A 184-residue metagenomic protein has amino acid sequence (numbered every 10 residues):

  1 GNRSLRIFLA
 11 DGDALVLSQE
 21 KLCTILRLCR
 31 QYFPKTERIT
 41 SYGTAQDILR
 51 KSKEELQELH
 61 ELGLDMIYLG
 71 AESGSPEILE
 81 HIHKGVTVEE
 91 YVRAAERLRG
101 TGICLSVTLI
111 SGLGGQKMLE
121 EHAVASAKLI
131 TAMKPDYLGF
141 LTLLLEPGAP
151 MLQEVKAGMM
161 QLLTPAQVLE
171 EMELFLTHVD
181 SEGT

Functional and structural regions predicted by a protein language model:
N2-G100: Conserved SAM/AdoMet-binding glycine-rich loop
I7-G12, I110-L113, E154-K156: Short linear capping/connector segments at secondary-structure termini
L15-S18, Q161-P165: Short linear motifs at secondary-structure transitions and domain/linker junctions
I48-L49, V155, V179: Hydrophobic residues in alpha-helical segments
K53, P150-Q153: Short aromatic-enriched loop/helix-cap "lid" or pocket-rim segments at secondary-structure transitions that line
M66, E89-P150, P165-T184: Conserved C-terminal portion of the radical SAM core fold that forms the substrate/S-adenosylmethionine-binding
L79-G85, V155-L162: Glycine-rich tight-turn/loop motif centered on a GG-T
